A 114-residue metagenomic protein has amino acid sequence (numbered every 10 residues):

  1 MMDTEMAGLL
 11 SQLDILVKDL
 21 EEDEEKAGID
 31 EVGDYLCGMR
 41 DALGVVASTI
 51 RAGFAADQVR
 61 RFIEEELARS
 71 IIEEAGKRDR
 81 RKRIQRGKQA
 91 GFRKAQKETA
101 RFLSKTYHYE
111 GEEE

Functional and structural regions predicted by a protein language model:
M1, E25-G28, V46-I50: Short, charged, low-complexity loops and linkers
M1-A7, G53-D57, R101-E114: Short intrinsically disordered terminal tails
M2-E21, M39, A55-I72: Short amphipathic alpha-helical heptad-repeat segments
D3, A7, G33-C37, T49 (+4 more regions): Alpha-solenoid helical-repeat scaffolds
L10, D14-V17, E21-E24, G33 (+7 more regions): Heptad-repeat amphipathic alpha-helical coiled-coil interaction surface used for oligomerization/assembly
E22-Y35, A75-Q89, H108-Y109: Charged, low-complexity interaction regions
K26, L43, E112-E114: Intrinsically disordered, low-complexity regions of eukaryotic proteins
V59-A100: Charged low-complexity stretches with an acidic bias
